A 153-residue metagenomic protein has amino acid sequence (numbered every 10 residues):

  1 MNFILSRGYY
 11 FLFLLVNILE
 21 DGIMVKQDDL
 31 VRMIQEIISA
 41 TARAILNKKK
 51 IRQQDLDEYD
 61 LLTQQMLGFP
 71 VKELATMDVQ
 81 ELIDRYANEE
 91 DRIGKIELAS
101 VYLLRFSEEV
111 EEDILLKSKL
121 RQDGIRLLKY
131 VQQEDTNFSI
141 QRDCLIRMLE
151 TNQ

Functional and structural regions predicted by a protein language model:
F3-I23: Short, Lys/Arg-enriched N-terminal segments with co-localized hydrophobic residues within the first ~10-30 amino acids
V16-I96, T151-Q153: N-terminal alpha-helical interaction modules that lie
Q35, L98-R105, C144-M148: "A position-specific structural signal for the A-helix of alpha-solenoid helical repeats
I45, T63-L67, V71, S107-E111 (+2 more regions): A conserved position within tetratricopeptide repeats
I45-L56, S107-K119: Short coil/turn connectors between adjacent alpha-helices in alpha-solenoid helical repeat scaffolds
R92-D113: Mid-chain, well-packed structural core segment of small domains
D113-Q153: Amphipathic alpha-helical binding modules
